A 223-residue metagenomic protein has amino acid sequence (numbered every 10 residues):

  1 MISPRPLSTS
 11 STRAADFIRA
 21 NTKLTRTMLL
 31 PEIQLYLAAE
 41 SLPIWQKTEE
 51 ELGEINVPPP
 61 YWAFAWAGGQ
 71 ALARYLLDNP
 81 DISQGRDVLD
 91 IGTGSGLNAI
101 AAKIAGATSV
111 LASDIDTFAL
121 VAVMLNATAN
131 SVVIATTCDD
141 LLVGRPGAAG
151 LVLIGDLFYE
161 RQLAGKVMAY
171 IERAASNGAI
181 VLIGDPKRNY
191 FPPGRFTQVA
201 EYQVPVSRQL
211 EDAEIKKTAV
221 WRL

Functional and structural regions predicted by a protein language model:
M1-I44: N-terminal auxiliary segments of SAM/dcSAM-dependent transferases
Q46, E54-A63: A short glycine/serine-rich beta->alpha loop
P59-L77: Conserved SAM-binding loop and adjacent beta-strand
R74-T136: Conserved SAM/SAH cofactor-binding pocket of Class I
T137-V143: Conserved SAM/SAH-binding loop
G144-L151: A short acidic, Gly/Pro-enriched loop at the edge of an enzyme's catalytic core that lines a small-molecule cofactor
L151-A164: A short SAM/SAH-binding and catalytic strip from SAM-dependent methyltransferases
A164-L223: C-terminal substrate-binding/active-site "lid" region of AdoMet-derived donor-dependent transferases
